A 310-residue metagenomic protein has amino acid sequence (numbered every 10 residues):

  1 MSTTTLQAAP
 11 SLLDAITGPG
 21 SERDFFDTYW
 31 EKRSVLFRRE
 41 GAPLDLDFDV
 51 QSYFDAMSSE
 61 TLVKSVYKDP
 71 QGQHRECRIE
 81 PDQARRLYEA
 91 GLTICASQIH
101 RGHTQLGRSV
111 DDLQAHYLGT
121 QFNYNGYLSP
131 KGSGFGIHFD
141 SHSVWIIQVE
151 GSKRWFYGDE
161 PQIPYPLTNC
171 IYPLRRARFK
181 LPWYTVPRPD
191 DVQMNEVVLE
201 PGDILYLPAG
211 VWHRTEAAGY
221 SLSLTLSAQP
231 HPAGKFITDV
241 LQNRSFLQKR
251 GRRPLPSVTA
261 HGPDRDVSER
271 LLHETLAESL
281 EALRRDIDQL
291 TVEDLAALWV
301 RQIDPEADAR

Functional and structural regions predicted by a protein language model:
M1-L62: An N-terminal JmjN-like helical accessory module and its immediate linker preceding a catalytic domain
S2-A15, Y29-E31, P182-V198, R214-R310: Fe(II)/2-oxoglutarate
R38-V110: Low-complexity, highly charged intrinsically disordered N-terminal segments that act as targeting/localization
L46-F48, F135-F139, E216: Short histidine-centered beta-strand/loop micro-motifs that create catalytic or ligand/metal-coordination sites
E89-Q148, Q302, E306: Conserved double-stranded beta-helix
L128-P130, D140, V144-P161, L174-W183 (+2 more regions): Short, conserved beta-strand element in jelly-roll/cupin
V149, V197-W212: Conserved metal-binding segment of the jelly-roll/cupin
P164-A177, W183-E196, P201: Active-site-adjacent scaffolding segments
